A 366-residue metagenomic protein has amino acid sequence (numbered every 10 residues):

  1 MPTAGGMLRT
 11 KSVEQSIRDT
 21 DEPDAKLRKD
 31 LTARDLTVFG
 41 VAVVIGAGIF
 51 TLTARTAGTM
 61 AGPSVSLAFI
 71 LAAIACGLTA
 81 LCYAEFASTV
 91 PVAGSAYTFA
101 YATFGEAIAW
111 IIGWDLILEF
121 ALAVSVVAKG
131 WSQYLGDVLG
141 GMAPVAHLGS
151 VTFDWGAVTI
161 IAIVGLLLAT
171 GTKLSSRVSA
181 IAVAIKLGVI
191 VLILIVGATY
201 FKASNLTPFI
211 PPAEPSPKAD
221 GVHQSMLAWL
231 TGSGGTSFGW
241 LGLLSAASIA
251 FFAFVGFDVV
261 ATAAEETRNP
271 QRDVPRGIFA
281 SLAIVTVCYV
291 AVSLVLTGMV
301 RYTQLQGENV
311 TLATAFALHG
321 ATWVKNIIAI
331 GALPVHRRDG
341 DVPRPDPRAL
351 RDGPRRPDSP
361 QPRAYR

Functional and structural regions predicted by a protein language model:
M1-A54, G58-P63, G77-L81, A203-L206 (+1 more regions): Membrane-interface "cap" regions at the ends of multi-pass membrane proteins
K26, T170-V183, F257-C288, P354 (+1 more regions): Hydrophobic, small-residue-rich membrane helices and short re-entrant helix-turn-helix hairpins that build
R28-L31, V41, I49-G149, L241 (+2 more regions): Extracellular loop-to-transmembrane helix junctions
D30-G40, G105-L118, G156-I160, G234-A250 (+1 more regions): Select transmembrane alpha-helical segments in multipass membrane proteins
F50, L78, V92, D115-G130 (+3 more regions): Membrane-helix boundary/coupling elements in multi-pass transport proteins
I74-L78, K186-Y200, F254, P275-Y302: Selective recognition of specific alpha-helical transmembrane segments in multi-pass small-molecule
T98-F99, G105, G136-H147, E214-G234 (+3 more regions): TM-loop-TM module centered on a large, flexible mid-protein loop between adjacent transmembrane helices in multi-pass
T152-E214, I278-L282: Membrane-interface loop-to-helix entry segments
